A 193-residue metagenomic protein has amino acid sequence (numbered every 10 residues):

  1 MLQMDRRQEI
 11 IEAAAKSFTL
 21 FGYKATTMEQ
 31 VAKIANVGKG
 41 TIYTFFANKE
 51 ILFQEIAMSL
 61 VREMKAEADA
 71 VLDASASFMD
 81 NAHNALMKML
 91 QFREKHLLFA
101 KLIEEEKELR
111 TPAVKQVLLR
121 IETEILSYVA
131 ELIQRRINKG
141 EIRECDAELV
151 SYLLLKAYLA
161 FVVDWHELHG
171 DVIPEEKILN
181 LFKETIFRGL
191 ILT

Functional and structural regions predicted by a protein language model:
M1-F21, A25-V37, E50-Q54, E63: Basic, helix-initiating cap at the start of DNA-binding domains
R7-Q8, M28, E50, Q54 (+7 more regions): Short, structured helix-loop boundary elements
L20-K24, S75, H96, K139: Short coil/turn segments at alpha/beta junctions that flank glycine-rich nucleotide-binding fingerprints
N36-F46: Short hydrophobic/aromatic patch on the recognition helix
E55, D69-K95, S151-L154, E176: Hydrophobic alpha-helical connector segments
R62-K65, D69, P112-K139, E148-Y152 (+2 more regions): Amphipathic alpha-helical packing segments from all-alpha helical-bundle domains
M87, Q91, S127, E131-N138 (+3 more regions): C-terminal peripheral helix-coil segments that are non-catalytic and often amphipathic
F92-A113, V163-E167: Amphipathic alpha-helical segments used for helix-helix packing
